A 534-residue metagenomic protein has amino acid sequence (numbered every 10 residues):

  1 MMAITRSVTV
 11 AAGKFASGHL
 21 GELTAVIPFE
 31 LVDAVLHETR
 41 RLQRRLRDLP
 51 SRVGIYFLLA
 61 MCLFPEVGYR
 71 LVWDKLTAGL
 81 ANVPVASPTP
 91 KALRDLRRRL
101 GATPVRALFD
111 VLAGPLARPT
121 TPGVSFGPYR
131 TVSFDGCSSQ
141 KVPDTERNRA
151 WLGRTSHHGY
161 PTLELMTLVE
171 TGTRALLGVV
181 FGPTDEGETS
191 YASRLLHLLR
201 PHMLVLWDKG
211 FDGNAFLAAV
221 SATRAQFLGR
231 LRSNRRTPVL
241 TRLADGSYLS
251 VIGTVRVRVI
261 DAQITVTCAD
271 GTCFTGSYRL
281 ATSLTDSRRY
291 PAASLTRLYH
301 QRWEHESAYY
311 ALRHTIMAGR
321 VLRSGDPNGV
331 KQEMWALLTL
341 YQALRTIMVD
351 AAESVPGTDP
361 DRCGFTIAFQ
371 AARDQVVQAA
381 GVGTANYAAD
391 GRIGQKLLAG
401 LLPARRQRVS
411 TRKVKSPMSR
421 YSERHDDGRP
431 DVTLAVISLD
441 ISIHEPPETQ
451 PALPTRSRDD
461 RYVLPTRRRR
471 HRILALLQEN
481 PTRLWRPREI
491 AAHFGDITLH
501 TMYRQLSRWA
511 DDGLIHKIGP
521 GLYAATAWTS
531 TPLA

Functional and structural regions predicted by a protein language model:
M1-L71, R97-L100, A107-L108, G127-P128 (+4 more regions): Single, function-defining residue in the core of a domain
F57-L58, R470-Q478: Hydrophobic residues on short alpha-helical segments
L63, Q478-R483: Short helix-capping/hinge SLiMs at alpha-helix to coil transitions
D95, R99, R508, D512: Alpha-helical DNA-recognition elements
T466-R470, P520-A534: Short, cationic-aromatic polyanion-contact patches
R483-H493: Short acidic, hydrophobic short linear motifs in intrinsically disordered regions
I497-R508: Short amphipathic alpha-helical interaction segments
A510-P520: A short, conserved structural fragment
